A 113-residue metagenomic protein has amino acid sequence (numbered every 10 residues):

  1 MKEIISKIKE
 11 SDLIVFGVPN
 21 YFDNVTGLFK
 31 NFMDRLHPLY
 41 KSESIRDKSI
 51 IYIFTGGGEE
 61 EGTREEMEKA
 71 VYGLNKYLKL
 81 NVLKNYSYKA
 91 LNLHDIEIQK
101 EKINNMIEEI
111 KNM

Functional and structural regions predicted by a protein language model:
M1-L78: Helix-loop-strand module that forms the ligand-binding subsite of alpha/beta enzymes
Y72-M113: Glycine-rich phosphate/pyrophosphate-binding loop and the adjoining helix
